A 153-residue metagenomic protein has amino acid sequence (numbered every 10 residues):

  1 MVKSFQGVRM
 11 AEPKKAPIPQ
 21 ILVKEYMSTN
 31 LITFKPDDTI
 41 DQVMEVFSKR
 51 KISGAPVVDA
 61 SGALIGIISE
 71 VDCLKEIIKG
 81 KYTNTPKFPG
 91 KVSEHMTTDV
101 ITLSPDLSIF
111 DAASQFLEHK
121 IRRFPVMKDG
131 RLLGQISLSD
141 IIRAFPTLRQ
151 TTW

Functional and structural regions predicted by a protein language model:
M1-W153: Tandem CBS (Cystathionine beta-synthase) repeat/Bateman regulatory domains
